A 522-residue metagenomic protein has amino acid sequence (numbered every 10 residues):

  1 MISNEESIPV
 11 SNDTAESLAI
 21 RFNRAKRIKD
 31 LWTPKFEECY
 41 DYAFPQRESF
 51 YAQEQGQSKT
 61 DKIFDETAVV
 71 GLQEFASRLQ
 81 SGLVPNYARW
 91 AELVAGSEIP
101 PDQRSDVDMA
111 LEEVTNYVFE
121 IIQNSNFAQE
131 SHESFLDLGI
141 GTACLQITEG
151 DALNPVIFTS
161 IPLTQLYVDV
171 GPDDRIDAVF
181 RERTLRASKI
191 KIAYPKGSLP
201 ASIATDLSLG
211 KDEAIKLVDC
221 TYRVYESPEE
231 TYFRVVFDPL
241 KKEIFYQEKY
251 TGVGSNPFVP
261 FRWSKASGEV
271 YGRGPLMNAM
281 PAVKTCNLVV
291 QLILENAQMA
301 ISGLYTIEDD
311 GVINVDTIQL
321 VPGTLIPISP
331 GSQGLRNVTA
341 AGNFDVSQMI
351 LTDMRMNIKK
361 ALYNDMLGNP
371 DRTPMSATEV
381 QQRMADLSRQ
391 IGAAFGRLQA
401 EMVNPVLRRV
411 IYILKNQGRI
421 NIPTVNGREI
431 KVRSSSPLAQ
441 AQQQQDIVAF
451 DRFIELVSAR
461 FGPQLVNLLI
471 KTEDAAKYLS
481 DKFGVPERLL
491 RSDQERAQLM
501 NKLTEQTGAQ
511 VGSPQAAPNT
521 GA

Functional and structural regions predicted by a protein language model:
M1-P45, S49-Q53, Q57, L304-A522: C-terminal anchoring/interaction modules
M1-S202, D206: Extended, helix-rich architectural segments
D65-S77, N86-E92, P101-R104, V236-Y246 (+2 more regions): Short, mixed-charge, low-aromatic patches
G71-L83, V118, N126-G139, L276-N296 (+2 more regions): Short, Φ-rich (hydrophobic/aromatic) sequence segments
D106-V114, N278, A282-T285, I350 (+3 more regions): Short amphipathic alpha-helical segments
E120, N124, L292, N296 (+2 more regions): A structural signal for alpha-helix termini and helix-coil/disorder junctions
L145-Q146, C286, I358: Buried hydrophobic packing residues in well-ordered domains
E149-L320: Structured, contiguous alpha/beta core segments that scaffold functional sites
